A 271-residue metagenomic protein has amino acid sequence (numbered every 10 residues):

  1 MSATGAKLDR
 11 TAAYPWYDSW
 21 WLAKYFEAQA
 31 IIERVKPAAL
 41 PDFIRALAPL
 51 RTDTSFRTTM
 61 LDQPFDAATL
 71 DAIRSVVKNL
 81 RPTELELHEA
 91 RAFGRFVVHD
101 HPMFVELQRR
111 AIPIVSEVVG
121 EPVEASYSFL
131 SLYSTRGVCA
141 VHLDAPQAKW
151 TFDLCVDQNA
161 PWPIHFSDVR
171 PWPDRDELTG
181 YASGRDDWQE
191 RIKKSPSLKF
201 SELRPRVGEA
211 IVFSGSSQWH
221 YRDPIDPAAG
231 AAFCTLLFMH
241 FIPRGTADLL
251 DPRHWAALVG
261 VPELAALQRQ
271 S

Functional and structural regions predicted by a protein language model:
G5-V119: Non-heme Fe(II)/2-oxoglutarate
V119-L130: A short coil-to-beta-strand element that immediately follows conserved catalytic motifs
T135-S216, T246-R253: Catalytic core of non-heme Fe(II) oxygenases with the double-stranded beta-helix
C139-H142, W219-G230: Short beta-strand His + acidic residue motifs that chelate non-heme Fe in jelly-roll/DSBH and cupin folds
T151, A228-A247: A short hydrophobic beta-strand segment most commonly corresponding to one strand of the jelly-roll/cupin
G215-I225, F238-I242: Extended, acidic-biased charged interface segments
D251-S271: Glycine- and charge-enriched low-complexity intrinsically disordered segments
